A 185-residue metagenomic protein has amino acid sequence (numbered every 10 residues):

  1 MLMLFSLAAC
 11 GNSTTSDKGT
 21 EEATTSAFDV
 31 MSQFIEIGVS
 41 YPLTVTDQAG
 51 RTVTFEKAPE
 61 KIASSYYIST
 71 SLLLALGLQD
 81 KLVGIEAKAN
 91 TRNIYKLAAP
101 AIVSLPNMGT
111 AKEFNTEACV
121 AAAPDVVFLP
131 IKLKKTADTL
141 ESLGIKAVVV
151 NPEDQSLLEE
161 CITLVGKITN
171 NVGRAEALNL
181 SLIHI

Functional and structural regions predicted by a protein language model:
S6-A9: C-terminal motif of bacterial Sec signal peptides marking the signal peptidase cleavage site
G11-M31: Short, low-complexity, disordered segments immediately C-terminal to signal peptides in bacterial exported proteins
A58, S69-L72, L78, N115 (+4 more regions): Stable alpha-helical elements in mature extracytoplasmic
S64-A122, V126-F128, K132: A short, structured surface patch at a secondary-structure boundary
S71, K135-G173: Charged, glycine-enriched surface loops/patches that mediate electrostatic binding to polyanionic ligands
I183-I185: Conserved small/polar residues in nucleotide/adenosyl-binding loops
